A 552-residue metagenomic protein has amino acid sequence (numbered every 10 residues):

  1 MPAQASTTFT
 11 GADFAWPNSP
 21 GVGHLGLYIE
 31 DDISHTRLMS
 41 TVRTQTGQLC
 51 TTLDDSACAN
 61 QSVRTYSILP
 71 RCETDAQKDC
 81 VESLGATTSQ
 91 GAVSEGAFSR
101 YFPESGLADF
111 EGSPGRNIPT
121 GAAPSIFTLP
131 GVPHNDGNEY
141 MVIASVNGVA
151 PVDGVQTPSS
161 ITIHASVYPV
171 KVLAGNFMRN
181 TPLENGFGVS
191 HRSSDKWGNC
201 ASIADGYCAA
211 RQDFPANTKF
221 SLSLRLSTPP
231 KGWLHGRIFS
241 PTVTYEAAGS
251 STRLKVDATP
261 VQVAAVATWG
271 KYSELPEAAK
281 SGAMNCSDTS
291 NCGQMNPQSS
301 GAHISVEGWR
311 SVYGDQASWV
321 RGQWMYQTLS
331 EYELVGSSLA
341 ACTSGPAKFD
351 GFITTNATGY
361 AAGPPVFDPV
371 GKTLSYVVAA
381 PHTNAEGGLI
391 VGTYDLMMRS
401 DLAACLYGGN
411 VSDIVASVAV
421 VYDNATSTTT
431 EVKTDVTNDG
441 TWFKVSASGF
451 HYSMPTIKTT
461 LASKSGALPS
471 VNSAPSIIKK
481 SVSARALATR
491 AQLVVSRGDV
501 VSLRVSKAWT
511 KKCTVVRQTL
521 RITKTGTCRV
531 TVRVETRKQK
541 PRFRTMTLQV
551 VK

Functional and structural regions predicted by a protein language model:
M1-P2: Hydrophobic core
A5-T354, P364: Long, leucine/valine-rich, helix-dominated scaffolding and oligomerization segments
V142-A144, I161-A165, F220-L224, P241 (+10 more regions): Hydrophobic beta-strand residues in large extracellular and virion-surface proteins
N356-V415: Proteolytic processing hotspots in large secreted/extracellular or virion-associated proteins and select intracellular
F367-V391, N438-Y452, V495, T519-I522: Generic recognition of long tandem-repeat/solenoid scaffolds
G392-K444, R504: Proteolytic-maturation and junctional protease-sensitive modules
T428-S473: Proteolytic cleavage junctions
L468-K552: Extracytoplasmic soluble-region selector
